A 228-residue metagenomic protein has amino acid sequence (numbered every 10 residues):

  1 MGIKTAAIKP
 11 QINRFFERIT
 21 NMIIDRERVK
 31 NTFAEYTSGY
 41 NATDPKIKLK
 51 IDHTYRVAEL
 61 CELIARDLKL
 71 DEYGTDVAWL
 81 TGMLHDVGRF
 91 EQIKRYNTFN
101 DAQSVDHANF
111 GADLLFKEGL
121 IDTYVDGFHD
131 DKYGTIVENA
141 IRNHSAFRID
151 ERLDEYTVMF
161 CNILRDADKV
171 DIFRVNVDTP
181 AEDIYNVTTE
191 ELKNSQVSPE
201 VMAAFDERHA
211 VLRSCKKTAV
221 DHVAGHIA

Functional and structural regions predicted by a protein language model:
G2-K4, Q11: Charged/polar low-complexity intrinsically disordered segments
A6-A7, E17: Acidic, Ala/Val/Gly-enriched low-complexity intrinsically disordered segments
I12-N109, D154: Acidic/His-rich, divalent-metal-binding segments that scaffold phosphate/diphosphate chemistry
I23-I24, K46-I51, Y55, E59-D71 (+3 more regions): Divalent metal-dependent phosphate-bond-processing catalytic cores, especially two-metal-ion Mg2+/Mn2+ enzymes that act
V29-A42, G119-L120, V125-D131, R208-A228: All-alpha prenyltransferase/terpene-synthase fold signal
T32, T81, A140-H144, T179: Short acidic/histidine-centered micro-motifs embedded in hydrophobic/aromatic stretches that mark compact functional
D71-L84, D130-A140, T157-I163: Alpha-helical scaffolds flanking conserved acidic
F90-T135, F147: Hydrophobic/aromatic-rich structural module bridging two neighboring secondary-structure elements via a short loop
